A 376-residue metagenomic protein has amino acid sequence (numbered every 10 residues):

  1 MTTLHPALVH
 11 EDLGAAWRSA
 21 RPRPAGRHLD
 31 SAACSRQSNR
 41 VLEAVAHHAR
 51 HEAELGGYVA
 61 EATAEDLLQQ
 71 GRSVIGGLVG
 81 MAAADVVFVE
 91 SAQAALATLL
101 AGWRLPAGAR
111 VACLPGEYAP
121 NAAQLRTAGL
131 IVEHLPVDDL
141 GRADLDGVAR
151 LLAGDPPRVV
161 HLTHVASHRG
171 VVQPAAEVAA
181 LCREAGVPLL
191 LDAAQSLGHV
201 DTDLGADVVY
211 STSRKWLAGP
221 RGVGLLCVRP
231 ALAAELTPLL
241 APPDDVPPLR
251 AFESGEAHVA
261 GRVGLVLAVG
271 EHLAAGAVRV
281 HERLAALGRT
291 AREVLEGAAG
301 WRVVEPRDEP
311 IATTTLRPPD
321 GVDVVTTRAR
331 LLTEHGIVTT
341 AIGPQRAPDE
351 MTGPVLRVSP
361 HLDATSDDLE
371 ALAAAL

Functional and structural regions predicted by a protein language model:
M1-L376: Pyridoxal 5′-phosphate
